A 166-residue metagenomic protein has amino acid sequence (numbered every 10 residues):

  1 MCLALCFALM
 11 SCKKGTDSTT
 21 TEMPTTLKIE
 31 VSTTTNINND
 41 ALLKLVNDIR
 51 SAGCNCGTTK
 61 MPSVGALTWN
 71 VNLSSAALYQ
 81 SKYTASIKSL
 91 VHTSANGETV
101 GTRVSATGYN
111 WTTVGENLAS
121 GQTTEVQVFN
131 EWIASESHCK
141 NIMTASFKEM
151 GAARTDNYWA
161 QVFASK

Functional and structural regions predicted by a protein language model:
M1-L3: Sec-dependent signal peptide recognition, specifically the positively charged N-region followed immediately by
A8-S11: C-terminal motif of bacterial Sec signal peptides marking the signal peptidase cleavage site
K13-T16: Bacterial signal peptide processing site
T19-T26: Protein-protein interaction and targeting regions used for scaffolding, dimerization, and localization
T26-S86: A short alpha-helix/helix-coil micro-patch that ends at or immediately precedes a cysteine
G53-L73, I87-N96, C139-R154: Surface-exposed patches in mature extracellular/periplasmic domains of secreted proteins
N70-T124: Short, surface-exposed glycine/acidic/tryptophan-bearing loops
W111, G115-K166: Disulfide-stabilized extracellular recognition modules
